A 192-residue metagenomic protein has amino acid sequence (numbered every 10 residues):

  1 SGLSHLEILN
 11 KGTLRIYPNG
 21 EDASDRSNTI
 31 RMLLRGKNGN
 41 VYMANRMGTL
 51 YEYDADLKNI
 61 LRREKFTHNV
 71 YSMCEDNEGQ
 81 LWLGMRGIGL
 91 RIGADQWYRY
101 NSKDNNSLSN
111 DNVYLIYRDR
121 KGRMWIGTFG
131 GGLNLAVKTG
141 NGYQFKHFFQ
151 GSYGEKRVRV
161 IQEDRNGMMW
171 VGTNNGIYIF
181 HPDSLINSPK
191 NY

Functional and structural regions predicted by a protein language model:
S1-Y192: Carboxylate-rich, polar loop motifs that coordinate divalent cations or form catalytic acidic clusters
